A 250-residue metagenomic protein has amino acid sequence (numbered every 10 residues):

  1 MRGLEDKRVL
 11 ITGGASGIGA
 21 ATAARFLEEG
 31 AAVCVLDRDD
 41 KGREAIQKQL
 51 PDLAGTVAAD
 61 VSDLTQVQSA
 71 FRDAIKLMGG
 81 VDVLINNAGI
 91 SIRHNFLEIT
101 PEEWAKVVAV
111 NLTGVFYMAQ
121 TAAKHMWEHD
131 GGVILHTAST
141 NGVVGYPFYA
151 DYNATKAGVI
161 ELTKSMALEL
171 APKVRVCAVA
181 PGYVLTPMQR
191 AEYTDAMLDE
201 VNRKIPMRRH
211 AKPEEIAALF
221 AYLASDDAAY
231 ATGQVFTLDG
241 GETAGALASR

Functional and structural regions predicted by a protein language model:
N95-F96, E103-A105, V201: Substrate-binding pocket helix/loop in short-chain dehydrogenase/reductase
L97, V144-A150, R208, D226: Active-site loop immediately N-terminal to the catalytic Tyr-X3-Lys motif of short-chain dehydrogenase/reductase
A119, T155, T163: Active-site helix of classical SDR
K124, A167-P172, A229: Alpha-helical segment proximal to the catalytic Tyr-Lys
S139: Residue(s) in the substrate-gating loop at a strand-loop-helix junction that position the organic substrate next
V144, T232-R250: Short C-terminal tail/terminal secondary-structure segment of NAD(P)H-dependent dehydrogenase/reductase domains
A178, D199-D227, A231, L238-G240: C-terminal helical subdomain
